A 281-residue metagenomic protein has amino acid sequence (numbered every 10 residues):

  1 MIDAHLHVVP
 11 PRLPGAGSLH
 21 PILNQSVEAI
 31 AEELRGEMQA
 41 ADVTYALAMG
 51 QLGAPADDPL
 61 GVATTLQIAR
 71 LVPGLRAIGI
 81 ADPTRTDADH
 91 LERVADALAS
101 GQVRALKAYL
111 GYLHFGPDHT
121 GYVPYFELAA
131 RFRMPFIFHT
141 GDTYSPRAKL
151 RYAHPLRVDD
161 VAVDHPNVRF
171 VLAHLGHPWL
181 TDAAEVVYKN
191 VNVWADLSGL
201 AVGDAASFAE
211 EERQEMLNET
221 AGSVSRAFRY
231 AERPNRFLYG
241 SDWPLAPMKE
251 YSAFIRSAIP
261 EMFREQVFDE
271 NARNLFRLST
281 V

Functional and structural regions predicted by a protein language model:
M1-A4, L47-M49, I78-G79, K107 (+3 more regions): Active-site neighborhood of phospho(di)ester-bond hydrolases with catalytic His/Asp-centered motifs
M1-V8, L13-Y45, S225-R226, Y230-L238 (+1 more regions): Mid-to-C-terminal alpha-helical segments outside catalytic/metal-binding sites
H5, M38, T65, L106 (+6 more regions): Conserved, mostly hydrophobic/aromatic
V9-P11, G53-A56, T84-T86, L113 (+4 more regions): Active-site environment of divalent metal-dependent phosphoester hydrolases
H20-P55, G74-D82, R104-A105, F170: Divalent metal-dependent hydrolysis catalytic cores, especially in the metallo-beta-lactamase
Y45, G53-A153: Active-site gating/metal-coordination segments in enzymes
A56-L75, A162, V187-G199, A253-P260: Short, electropositive alpha-helical surface patch
G101-A105, D118-L238: Catalytic pocket-lining loop regions of alpha/beta-barrel enzymes, especially the amidohydrolase/enolase/GH5 lineages
